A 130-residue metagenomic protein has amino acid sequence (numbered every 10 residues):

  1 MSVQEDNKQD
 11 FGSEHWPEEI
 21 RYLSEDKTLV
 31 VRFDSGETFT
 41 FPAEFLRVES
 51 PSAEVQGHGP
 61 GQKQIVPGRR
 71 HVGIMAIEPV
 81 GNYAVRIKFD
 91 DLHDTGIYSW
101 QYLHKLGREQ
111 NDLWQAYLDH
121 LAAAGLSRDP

Functional and structural regions predicted by a protein language model:
M1-P130: Motif-centric detector for short Cys/His coordination patterns
